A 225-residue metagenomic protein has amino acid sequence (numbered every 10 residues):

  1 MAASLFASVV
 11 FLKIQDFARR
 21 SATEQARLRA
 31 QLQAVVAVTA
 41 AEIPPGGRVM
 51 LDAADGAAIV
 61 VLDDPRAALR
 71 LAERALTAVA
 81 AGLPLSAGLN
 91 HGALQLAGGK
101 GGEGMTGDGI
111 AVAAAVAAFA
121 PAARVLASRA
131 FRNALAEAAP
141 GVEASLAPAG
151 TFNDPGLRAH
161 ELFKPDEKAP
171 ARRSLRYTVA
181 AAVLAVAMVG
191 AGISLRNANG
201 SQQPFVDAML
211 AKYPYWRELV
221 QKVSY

Functional and structural regions predicted by a protein language model:
M1-A67: Catalytic NTP-binding/metal-coordinating core of nucleotidyl cyclase/transferase enzymes
M1-F6, A122-A123, R129-Y225: Intrinsically disordered, glycine/charged-rich C-terminal tails and inter-domain linkers that flank nucleotidyl cyclase
V9, K13, F17-R20, V38 (+8 more regions): Generic alpha-helix detector with strongest preference for long hydrophobic helices that associate with membranes
K13-D16, H91, K164: Flexible glycine-/small-residue-rich
Q15, Q25, Q31-Q33, Q95 (+3 more regions): Residue-identity detector for glutamine
A22-E24, G101, A139, A181: Short amphipathic alpha-helical segments
A37, V60-G156: Catalytic beta-strand-to-alpha-helix segment of the class III nucleotidyl cyclase homology domain
